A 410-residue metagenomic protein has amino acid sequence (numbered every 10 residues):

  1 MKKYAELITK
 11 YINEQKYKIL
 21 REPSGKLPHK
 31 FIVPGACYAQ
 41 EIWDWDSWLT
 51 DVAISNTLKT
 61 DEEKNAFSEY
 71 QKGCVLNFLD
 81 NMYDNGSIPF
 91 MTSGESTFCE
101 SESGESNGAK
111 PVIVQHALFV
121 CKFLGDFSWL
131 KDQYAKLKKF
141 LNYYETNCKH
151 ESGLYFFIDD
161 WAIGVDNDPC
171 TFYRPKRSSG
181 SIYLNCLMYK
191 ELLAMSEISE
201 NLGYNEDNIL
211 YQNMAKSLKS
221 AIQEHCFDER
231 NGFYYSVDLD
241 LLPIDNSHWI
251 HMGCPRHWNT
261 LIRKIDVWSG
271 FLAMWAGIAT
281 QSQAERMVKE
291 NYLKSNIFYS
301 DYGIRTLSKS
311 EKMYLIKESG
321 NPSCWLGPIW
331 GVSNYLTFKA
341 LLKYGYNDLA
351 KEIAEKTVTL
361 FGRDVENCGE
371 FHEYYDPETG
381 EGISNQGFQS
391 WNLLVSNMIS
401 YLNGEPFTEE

Functional and structural regions predicted by a protein language model:
M1-Q40, F127-W129, K138-Y143, S199-E200 (+3 more regions): Acidic/polar, glycine-enriched structural segments that form the non-catalytic walls/loops of the carbohydrate-binding
K2-K18, E62, A66, G73-F78 (+7 more regions): Active-site acid/base region of carbohydrate-active enzymes
K3-L7, E22-G25, I88-P89, C148-F156 (+2 more regions): Catalytic cores of carbohydrate-active enzymes
H29-I32, G86-G104, W161-S181, S247-P255 (+2 more regions): Acidic/His metal-coordination segments adjacent to aromatic residues that form catalytic metal sites in metalloenzymes
Q40-Y155, I182-N185, Y189, V267 (+3 more regions): Aromatic-rich carbohydrate-recognition surfaces in CAZymes
Q71, L130, N208, A215 (+2 more regions): Solenoid-repeat scaffolds in large eukaryotic assemblies
A194, N201, S217-A221, I278-T280 (+2 more regions): Long, repeat-rich segments with strong aromatic
K289-F298, L307-K309, P322-S323, L336-E410: Non-catalytic C-terminal accessory modules of carbohydrate-active enzymes
